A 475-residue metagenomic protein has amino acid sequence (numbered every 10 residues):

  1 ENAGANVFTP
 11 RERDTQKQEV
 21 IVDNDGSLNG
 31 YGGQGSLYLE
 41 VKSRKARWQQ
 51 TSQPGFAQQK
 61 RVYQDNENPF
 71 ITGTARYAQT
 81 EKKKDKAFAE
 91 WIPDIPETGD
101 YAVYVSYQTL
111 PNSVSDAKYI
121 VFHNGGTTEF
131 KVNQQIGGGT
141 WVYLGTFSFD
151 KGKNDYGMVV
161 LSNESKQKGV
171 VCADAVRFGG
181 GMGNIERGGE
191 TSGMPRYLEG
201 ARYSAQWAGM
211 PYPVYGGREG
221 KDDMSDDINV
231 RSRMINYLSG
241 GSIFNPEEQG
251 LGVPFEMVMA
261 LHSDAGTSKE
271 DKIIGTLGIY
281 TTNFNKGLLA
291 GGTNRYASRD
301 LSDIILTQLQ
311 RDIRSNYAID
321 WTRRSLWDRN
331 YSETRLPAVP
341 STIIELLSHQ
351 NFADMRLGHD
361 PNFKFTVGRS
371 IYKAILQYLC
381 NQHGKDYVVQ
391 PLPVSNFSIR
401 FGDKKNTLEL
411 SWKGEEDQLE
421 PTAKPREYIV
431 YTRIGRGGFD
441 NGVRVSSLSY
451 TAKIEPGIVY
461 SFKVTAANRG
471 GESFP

Functional and structural regions predicted by a protein language model:
E1-E19, D25-E40, N184-I274: Catalytic-core regions of hydrolytic enzymes
T74, E164, A175-G183, S242 (+2 more regions): Active-site-adjacent mobile loop/cap segments within catalytic or ligand-binding domains
Y77, A87-P111: A short beta-strand element within beta-rich, extracytoplasmic domains of secreted/secretory-pathway proteins
T109-T128: Short, surface-exposed beta-strand/strand-loop-strand elements in extracellular ectodomains
N124-N154: Extracellular carbohydrate recognition and processing domains and analogous Trp-centered ligand-binding platforms
V159-V170: Short beta-strand-plus-loop segments that form exposed binding edges in beta-rich domains
Y378-T422, G471-P475: Pro/Thr/Ser/Gly-rich low-complexity, intrinsically disordered linker/stalk tracts
Y450-F474: Beta-strand-rich modules
